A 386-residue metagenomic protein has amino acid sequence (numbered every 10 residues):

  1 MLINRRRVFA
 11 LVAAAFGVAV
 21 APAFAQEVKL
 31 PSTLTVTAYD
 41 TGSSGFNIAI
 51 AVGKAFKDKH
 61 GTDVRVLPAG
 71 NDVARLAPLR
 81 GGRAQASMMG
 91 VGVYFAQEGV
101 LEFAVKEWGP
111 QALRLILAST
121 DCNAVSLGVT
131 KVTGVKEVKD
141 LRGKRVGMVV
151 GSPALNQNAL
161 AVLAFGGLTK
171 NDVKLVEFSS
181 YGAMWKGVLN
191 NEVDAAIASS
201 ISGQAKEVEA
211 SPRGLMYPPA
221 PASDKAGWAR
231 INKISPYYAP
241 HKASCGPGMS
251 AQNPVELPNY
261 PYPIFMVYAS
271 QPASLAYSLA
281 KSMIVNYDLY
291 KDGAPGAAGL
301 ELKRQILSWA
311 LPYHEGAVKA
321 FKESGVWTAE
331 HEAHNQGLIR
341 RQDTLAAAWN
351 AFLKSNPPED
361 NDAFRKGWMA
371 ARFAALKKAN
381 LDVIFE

Functional and structural regions predicted by a protein language model:
L2-V12: N-terminal secretory signal peptides and thylakoid transit peptides that target proteins across membranes
R7, V20-A25: Sec/Tat signal peptide C-region and signal peptidase I cleavage site
V12-A13, A23: Cleavable N-terminal signal peptides
P31, S200-R213, S274-A276, I284-E386: An extracytoplasmic/periplasmic, membrane-proximal ligand-sensing/linker region
P31-K59, V64-R65, N123-N190, I201 (+2 more regions): Bilobed "Venus flytrap"/periplasmic-binding protein-like clamshell domains and structurally analogous long
I48-A55, R65-E107, L127, V135 (+2 more regions): Pocket-flanking alpha-helical
V91-V93, E102-F103, N123, T133 (+3 more regions): Pocket-lining segment of extracytoplasmic ligand-binding domains
R145-A161, Y237-L300, W309: Ligand-binding clefts/hinges and TM-proximal coupling segments of bilobed small-molecule sensing domains
